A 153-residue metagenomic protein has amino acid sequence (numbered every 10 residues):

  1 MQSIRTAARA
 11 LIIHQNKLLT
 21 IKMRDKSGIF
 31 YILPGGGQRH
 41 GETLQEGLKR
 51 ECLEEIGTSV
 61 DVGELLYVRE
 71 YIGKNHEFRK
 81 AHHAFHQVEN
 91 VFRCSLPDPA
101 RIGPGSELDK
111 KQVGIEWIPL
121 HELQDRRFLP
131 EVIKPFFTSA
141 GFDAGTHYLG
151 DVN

Functional and structural regions predicted by a protein language model:
M1-L19, H40, V91-R93: Conserved N-terminal beta-strand and adjoining loop/helix that marks the start of the Nudix/MutT-like hydrolase domain
R5, I13, L33, V60 (+1 more regions): Short connector loops at helix/strand junctions that flank enzyme active sites, especially segments positioning acidic
Q15-K17, R24, S95-A100, L120-E122: Short loop segments at secondary-structure junctions
K17-T58: Conserved Nudix-box catalytic region and its N-terminal flanking loop in Nudix hydrolases and closely related
S59-V68: A short coil-to-beta-strand element that immediately follows conserved catalytic motifs
G73-G103, F136: Active-site-adjacent beta-strand/loop module that shapes the phosphate/pyrophosphate-binding cleft
P104-F136: NUDIX/MutT-family hydrolases
E131-N153: Charged phosphate-binding loop/patch that engages nucleotide di/tri-phosphates or the phosphate backbone of nucleic
